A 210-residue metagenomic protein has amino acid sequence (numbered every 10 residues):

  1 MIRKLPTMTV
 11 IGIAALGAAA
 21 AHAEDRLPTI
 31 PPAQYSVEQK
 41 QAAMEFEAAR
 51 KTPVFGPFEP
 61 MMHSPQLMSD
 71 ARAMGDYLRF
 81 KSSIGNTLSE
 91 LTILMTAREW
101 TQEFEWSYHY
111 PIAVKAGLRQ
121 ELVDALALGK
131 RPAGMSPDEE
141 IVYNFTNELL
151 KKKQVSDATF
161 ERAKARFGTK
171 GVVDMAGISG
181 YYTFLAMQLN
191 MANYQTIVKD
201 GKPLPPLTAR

Functional and structural regions predicted by a protein language model:
M1-T9: Bacterial N-terminal signal peptides that target proteins for export
M8-G17: Bacterial N-terminal signal peptides
A18, H22-R210: Hydrophobic alpha-helical segments
